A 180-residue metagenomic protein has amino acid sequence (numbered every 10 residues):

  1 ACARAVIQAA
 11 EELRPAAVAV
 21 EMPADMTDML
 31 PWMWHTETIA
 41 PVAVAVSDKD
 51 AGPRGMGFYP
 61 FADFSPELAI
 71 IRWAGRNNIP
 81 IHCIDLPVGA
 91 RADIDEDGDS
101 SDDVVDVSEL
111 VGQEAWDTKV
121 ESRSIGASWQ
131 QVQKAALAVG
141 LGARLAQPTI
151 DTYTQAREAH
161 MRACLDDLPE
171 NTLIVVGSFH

Functional and structural regions predicted by a protein language model:
A1-H180: Compositional signal for N-terminal targeting/processing segments
